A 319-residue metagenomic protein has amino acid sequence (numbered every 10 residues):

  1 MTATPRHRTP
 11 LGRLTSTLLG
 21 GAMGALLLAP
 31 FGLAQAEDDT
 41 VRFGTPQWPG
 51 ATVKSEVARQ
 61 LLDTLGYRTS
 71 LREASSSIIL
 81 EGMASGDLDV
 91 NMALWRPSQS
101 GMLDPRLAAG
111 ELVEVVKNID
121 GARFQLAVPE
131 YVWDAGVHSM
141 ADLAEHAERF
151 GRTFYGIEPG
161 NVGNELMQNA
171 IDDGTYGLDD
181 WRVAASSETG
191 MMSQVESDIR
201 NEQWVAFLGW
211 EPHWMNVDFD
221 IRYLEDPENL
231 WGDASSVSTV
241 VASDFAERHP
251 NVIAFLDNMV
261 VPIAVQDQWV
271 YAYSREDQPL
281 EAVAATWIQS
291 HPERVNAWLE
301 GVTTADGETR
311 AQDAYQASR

Functional and structural regions predicted by a protein language model:
S16-P30: Bacterial N-terminal signal peptides
E37-G50, Y67-R72, G151-Y155, L256: Short, well-ordered beta-strand elements
S55, A74-G110, G190-Q194, W214-D220: Pocket-flanking alpha-helical
A58-L65, A147-W181, Q289: Ligand-binding cleft/hinge of the Venus flytrap
L88-M92, V162-N229: Ligand-binding pocket segment of bilobal, Venus flytrap-like solute-binding proteins
G110-G163: A conserved helix-loop-strand patch within extracytoplasmic ligand-binding domains of the periplasmic binding
I119, I263-R319: C-terminal functional modules
F124-D134, S235-R248, Y271: A bilobed periplasmic-binding-protein/Venus flytrap-type ligand-binding module shared by bacterial periplasmic
